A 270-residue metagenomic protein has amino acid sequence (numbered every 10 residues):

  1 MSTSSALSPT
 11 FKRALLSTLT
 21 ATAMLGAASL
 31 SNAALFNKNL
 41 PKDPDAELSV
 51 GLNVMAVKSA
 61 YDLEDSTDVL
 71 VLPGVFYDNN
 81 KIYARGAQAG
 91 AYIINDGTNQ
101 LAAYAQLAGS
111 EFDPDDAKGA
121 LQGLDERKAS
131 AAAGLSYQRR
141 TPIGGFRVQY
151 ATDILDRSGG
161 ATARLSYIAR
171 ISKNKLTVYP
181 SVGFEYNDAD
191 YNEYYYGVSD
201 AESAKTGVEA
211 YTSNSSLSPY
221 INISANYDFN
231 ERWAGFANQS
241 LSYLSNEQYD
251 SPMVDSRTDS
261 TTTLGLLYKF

Functional and structural regions predicted by a protein language model:
M1-D45: Cleavable N-terminal export/targeting peptides
N32-A84, D190: Short glycine/proline- and aromatic-enriched beta-strand/turn motifs that initiate or cap beta-hairpins
A34, I154-A234, N238-Q248, M253-D255 (+1 more regions): Outer-membrane beta-barrel transmembrane domain signature
A46, T67-P73, R127-A133, G159-A163 (+3 more regions): Residues that define the transmembrane beta-barrel architecture of outer-membrane proteins
V50-K58, I82-G90, K118-Q122, G144-I154 (+1 more regions): Transmembrane beta-strand segments that form the barrel wall of outer-membrane beta-barrel proteins
L52, P73-N79, Q88-I93, L135-R139 (+6 more regions): Residues on the lipid-exposed face of transmembrane beta-strands in outer-membrane beta-barrel proteins
V54-A60, N79-K81, A105-E111, T141-I143 (+5 more regions): Transmembrane beta-strands of outer-membrane beta-barrel pores
K81-A84, N99-L101, I143-V148, K175-V178 (+1 more regions): Repeated loop/turn-to-beta-strand initiation elements of outer-membrane beta-barrel proteins
